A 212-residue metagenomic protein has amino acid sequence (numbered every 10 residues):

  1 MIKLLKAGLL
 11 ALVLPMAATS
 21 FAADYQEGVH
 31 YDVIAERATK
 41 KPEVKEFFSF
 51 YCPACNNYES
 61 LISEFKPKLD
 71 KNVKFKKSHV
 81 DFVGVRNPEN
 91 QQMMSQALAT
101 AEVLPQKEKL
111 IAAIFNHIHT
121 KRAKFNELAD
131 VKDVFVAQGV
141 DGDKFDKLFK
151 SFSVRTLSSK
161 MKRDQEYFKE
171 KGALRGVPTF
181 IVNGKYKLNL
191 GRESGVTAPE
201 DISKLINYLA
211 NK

Functional and structural regions predicted by a protein language model:
I2-R86, K162, E166-K171, L205-K212: Extracytoplasmic thiol/disulfide redox context detector
L5, M93-V103, K107, Y186 (+1 more regions): Conserved short hydrophobic patches within well-ordered secondary structure
K6-L9, Y25-Y31, M93-A99, L128-D133: Short acidic/polar alpha-helix capping motifs at helix-coil junctions
K41, M94, G176-V177: A structure-centric signal for secondary-structure junctions around beta-strands
S49, A137-K212: C-terminal cap of thioredoxin/glutaredoxin-like
Y51, K66-L69, A101-P105, I114 (+5 more regions): Sec/Tat-exported extracytoplasmic proteins
N57-A129: Structural alpha/beta surface segment adjacent to cysteine/selenocysteine redox centers across thiol/disulfide enzymes
E89-M93, A97, K107, N126-T156: Conserved segment of the thioredoxin-like fold in thiol-based oxidoreductases
